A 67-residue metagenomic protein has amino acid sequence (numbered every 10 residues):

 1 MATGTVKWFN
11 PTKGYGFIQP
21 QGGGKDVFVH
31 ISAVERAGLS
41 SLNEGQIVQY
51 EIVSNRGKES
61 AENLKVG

Functional and structural regions predicted by a protein language model:
M1-T12, F17-K25, S32-G67: Intrinsically disordered, low-complexity RNA-binding regions enriched in Gly/Arg/Ser/Tyr
